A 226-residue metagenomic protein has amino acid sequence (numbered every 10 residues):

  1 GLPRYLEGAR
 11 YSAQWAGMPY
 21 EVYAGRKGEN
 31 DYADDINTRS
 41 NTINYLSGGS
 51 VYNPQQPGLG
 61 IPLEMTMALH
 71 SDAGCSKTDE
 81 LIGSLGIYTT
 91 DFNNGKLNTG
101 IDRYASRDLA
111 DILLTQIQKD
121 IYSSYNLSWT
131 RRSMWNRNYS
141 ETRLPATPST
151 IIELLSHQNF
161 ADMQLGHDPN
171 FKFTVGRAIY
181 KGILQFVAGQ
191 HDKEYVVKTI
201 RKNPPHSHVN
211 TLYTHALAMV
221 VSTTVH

Functional and structural regions predicted by a protein language model:
G1, G25-A33, P54, N93-R103 (+2 more regions): Second-shell loop/turn segments in exported
G1-I82: Catalytic-core regions of hydrolytic enzymes
E7-Q14, N41, Y45, R107 (+6 more regions): Solvent-exposed, polar/charged alpha-helical surfaces in well-ordered, non-transmembrane soluble domains, broadly
A24-D34, I121-R143, Y195-I200: Short catalytic/ligand-gating loop segments at beta-alpha or beta-beta junctions within enzyme catalytic domains
G28, D102-A105, I112, A178 (+1 more regions): N-terminal targeting or signal-anchor segments and their processing/structural boundaries
S50, A68-K96, S124-H191: Active-site-adjacent mobile loop/cap segments within catalytic or ligand-binding domains
N98-N126: Acidic, glycine-rich loop-and-strand cores that form catalytic or ligand-binding grooves in diverse globular domains
D192-S222: Surface beta-strand/loop "capping" patches
